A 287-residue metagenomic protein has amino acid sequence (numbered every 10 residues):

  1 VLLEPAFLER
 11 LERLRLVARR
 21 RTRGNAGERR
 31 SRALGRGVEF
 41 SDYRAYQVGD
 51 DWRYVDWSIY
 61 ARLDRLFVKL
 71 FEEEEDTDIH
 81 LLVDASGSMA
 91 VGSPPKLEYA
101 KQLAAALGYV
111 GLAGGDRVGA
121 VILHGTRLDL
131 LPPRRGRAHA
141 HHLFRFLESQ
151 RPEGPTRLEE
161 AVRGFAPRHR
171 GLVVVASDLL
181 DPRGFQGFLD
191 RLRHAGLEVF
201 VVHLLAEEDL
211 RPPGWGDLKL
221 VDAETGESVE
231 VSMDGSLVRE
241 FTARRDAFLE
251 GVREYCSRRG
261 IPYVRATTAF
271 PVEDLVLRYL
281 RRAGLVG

Functional and structural regions predicted by a protein language model:
V1-R32, D42-D50, I59, V68-A105 (+1 more regions): Exposed, interaction-prone extracellular/peripheral surfaces
G35: Glycine/alanine-rich phosphate-binding loops at beta-alpha junctions
R53-L63: N-terminal low-complexity, intrinsically disordered segments
